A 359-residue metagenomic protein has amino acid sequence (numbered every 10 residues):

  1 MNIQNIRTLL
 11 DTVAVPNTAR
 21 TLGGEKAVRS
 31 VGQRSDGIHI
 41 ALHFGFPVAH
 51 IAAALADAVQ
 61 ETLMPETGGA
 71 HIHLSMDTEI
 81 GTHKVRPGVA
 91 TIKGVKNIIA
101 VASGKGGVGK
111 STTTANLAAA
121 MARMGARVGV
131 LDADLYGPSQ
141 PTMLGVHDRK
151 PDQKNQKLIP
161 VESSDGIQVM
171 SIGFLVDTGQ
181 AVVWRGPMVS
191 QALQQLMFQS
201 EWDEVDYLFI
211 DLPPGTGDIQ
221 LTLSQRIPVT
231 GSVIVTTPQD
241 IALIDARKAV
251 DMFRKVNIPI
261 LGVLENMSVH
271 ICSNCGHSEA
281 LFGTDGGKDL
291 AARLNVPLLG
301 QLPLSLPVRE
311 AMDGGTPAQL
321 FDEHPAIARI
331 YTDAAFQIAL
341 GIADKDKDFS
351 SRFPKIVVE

Functional and structural regions predicted by a protein language model:
M1-R29: N-proximal, solvent-exposed amphipathic alpha-helical segments enriched in charged/polar residues
G24-A27, G32-D36, A41-A102, A335 (+2 more regions): Extreme N-terminal, non-catalytic leader segments that precede Walker-type/kinase nucleotide-binding cores
A56-V59, D206-Y207, P213-G314: Conserved catalytic-core segment of NTP-binding enzymes
I98-L135, V250: Walker A/P-loop phosphate-binding motif and the immediately C-terminal alpha-helix
M121-W184, S190-M197: Phosphate-binding loop that captures ATP/GTP phosphates
V176-L223: Phosphate-binding/switch loop-helix module in NTP-utilizing enzymes
G314-I327: C-terminal boundary of histidine-terminating zinc-finger modules
D333, Q337, K347-E359: A short, charged, Gly/Pro-tolerant segment at domain boundaries
